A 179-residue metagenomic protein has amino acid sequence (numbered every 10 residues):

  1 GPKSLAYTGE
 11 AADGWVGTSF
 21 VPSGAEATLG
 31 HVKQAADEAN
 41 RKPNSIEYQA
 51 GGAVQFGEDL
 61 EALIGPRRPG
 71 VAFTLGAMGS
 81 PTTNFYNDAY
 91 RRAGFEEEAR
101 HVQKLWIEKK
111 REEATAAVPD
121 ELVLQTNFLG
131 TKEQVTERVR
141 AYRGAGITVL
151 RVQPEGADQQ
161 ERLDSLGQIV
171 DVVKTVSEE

Functional and structural regions predicted by a protein language model:
G1-E179: Active-site-adjacent structural elements that line small-molecule/cofactor binding pockets in enzymes
